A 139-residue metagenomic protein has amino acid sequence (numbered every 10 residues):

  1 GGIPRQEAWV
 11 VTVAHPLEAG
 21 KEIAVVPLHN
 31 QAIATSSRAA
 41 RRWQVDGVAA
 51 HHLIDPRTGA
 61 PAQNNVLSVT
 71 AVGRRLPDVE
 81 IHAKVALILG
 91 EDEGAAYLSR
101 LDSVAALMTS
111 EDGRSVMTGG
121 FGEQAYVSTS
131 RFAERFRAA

Functional and structural regions predicted by a protein language model:
G1-A139: Mature catalytic core of soluble alpha/beta enzymes
